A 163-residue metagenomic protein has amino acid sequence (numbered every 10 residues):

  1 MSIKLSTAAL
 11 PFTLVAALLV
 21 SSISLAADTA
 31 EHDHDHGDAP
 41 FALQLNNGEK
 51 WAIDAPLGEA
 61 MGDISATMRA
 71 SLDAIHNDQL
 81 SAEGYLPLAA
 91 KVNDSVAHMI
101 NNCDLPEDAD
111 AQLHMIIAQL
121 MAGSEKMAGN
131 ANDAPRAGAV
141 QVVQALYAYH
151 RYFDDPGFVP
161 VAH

Functional and structural regions predicted by a protein language model:
S2-F12: Bacterial N-terminal signal peptides that target proteins for export
P11-S21: Bacterial N-terminal signal peptides
A26-L80, F158-V161: Immediate post-signal-peptide N-terminus of mature secreted/exported proteins
I53-A60, I64, S81, Y85-L88 (+3 more regions): Amphipathic alpha-helix face/heptad-repeat signature
M68-Q79, M99, C103, S124-A134 (+1 more regions): Secondary-structure edge/capping motif, primarily at the C-terminal ends of alpha-helices and the immediately following
S95-H114: Short, solvent-exposed, charged loop/turn and helix-capping segments that join or cap alpha-helices on peripheral
L113-H163: Helix-rich interaction surfaces within compact, conserved domain-sized segments that mediate assembly or partner
